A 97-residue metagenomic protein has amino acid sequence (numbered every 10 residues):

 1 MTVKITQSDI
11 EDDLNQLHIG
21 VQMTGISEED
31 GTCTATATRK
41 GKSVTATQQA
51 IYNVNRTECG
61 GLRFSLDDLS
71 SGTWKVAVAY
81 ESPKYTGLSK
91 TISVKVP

Functional and structural regions predicted by a protein language model:
M1-D13: Short, compositionally biased P/S/T/A/G/V-rich stretches that sit at domain boundaries
L17-G25: Short edge beta-strand/loop segments characteristic of extracellular beta-sandwich folds
T24-E28, P83: Short solvent-exposed strand-capping/beta-turn motif centered on an Asx-Ser/Thr pair
T34, S43-N55: Solvent-exposed serine/threonine-rich low-complexity stretches and specific carbohydrate-binding patches
A35-R39, V78-Y80: Conserved aromatic beta-strand anchor motif in extracellular beta-sandwich/beta-rich domains
V54-R63: Aromatic sugar-binding surface patches on proteins that engage polysaccharides or sugar-phosphate polymers
R63-T73: Surface-exposed, short loops/turns at beta-strand junctions within beta-sandwich domains
Y80-K90: Short acidic/polar inter-strand loop motif in beta-rich domains
